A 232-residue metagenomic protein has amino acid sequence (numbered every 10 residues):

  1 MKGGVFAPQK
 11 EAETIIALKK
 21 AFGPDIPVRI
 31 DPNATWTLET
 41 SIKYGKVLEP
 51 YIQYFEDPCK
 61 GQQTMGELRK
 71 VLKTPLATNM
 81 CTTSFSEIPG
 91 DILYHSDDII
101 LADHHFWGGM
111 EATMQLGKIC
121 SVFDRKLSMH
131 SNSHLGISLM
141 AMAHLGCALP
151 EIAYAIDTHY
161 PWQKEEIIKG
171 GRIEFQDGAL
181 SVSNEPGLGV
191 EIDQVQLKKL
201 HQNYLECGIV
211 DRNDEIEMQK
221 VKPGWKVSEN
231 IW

Functional and structural regions predicted by a protein language model:
M1-R69: Metal-dependent enolase-superfamily TIM-barrel catalytic cores that perform enediolate-based chemistry
K19-F22, E49-I52, G146-P150, H201-Y204: Structural signal for hydrophobic packing residues in well-ordered secondary-structure cores of soluble enzyme domains
P32-E49, G117, N213-E217, V221 (+1 more regions): Short, charged N-terminal helix-start/capping segments
V47, K60-A77, T82-G187, E191: Shared catalytic-loop signature of beta/alpha-barrel
L188-W232: Extended hydrophobic packing segments that form well-structured cores
